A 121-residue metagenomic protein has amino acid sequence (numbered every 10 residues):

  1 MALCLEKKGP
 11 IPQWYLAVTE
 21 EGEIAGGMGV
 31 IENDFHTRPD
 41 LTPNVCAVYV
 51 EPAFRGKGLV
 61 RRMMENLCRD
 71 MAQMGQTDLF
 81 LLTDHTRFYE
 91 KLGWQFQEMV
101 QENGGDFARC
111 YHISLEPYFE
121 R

Functional and structural regions predicted by a protein language model:
M1-T19: Active-site rim helix/loop that mediates acceptor-substrate recognition in acyltransferases
P12, G105-Y111: Short hydrophobic/aromatic beta-strand or adjacent loop that forms the aromatic wall/cage of a ligand/substrate-binding
W14-L16, G22-N33, N44, Y49: Conserved beta-strand in the GNAT
F35-L41: A short, polar/charged loop-to-alpha-helix boundary motif
F54, G58-N66: Conserved acetyl-CoA pyrophosphate-binding loop and the N-cap/start of the following alpha-helix in GNAT-like
D70: Short alpha-helical functional segments enriched in proximate histidine and acidic residues
Q73-T77, T83-F107: Conserved active-site alpha-helix within GNAT-family acetyltransferase domains
